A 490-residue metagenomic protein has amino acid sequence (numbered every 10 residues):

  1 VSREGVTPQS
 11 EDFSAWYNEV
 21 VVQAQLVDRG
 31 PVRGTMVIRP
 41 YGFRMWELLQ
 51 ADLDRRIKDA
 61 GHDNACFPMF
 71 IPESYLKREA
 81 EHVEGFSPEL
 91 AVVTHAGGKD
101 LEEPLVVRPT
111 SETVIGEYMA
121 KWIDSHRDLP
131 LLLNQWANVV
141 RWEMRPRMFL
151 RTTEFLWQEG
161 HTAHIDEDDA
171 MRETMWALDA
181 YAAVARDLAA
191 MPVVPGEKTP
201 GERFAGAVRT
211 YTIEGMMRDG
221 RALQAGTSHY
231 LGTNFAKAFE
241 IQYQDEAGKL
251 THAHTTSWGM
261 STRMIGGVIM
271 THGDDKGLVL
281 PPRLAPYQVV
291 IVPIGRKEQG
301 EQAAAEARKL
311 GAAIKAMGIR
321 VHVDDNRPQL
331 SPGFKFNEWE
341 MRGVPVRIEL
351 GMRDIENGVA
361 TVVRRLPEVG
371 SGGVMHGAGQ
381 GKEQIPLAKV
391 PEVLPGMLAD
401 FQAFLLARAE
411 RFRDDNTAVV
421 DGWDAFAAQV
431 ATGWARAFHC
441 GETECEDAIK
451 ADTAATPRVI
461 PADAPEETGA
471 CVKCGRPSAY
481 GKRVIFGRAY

Functional and structural regions predicted by a protein language model:
V1-Y490: NTP/phosphate- and nucleic-acid-binding module
